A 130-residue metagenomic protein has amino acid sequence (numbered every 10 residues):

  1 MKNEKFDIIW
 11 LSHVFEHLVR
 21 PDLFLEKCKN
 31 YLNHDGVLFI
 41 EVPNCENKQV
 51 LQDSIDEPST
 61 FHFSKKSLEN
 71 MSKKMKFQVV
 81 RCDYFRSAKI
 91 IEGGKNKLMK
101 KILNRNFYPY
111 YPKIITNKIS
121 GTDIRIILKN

Functional and structural regions predicted by a protein language model:
M1-Q52, F61-K74, Y84, S120-N130: Conserved SAM-binding loop
K48-E57, N96-K101: Short glycine/proline- and charge-enriched loop/turn segments that cap or connect secondary-structure elements
T60-F61, I91: Juxtamembrane/interface motifs at transmembrane-helix termini
Q78: Residue-level detector of anion-binding/catalytic polar loops
R81-N130: A C-terminal cap/extension of S-adenosyl-L-methionine-dependent methyltransferases that defines the acceptor-substrate
